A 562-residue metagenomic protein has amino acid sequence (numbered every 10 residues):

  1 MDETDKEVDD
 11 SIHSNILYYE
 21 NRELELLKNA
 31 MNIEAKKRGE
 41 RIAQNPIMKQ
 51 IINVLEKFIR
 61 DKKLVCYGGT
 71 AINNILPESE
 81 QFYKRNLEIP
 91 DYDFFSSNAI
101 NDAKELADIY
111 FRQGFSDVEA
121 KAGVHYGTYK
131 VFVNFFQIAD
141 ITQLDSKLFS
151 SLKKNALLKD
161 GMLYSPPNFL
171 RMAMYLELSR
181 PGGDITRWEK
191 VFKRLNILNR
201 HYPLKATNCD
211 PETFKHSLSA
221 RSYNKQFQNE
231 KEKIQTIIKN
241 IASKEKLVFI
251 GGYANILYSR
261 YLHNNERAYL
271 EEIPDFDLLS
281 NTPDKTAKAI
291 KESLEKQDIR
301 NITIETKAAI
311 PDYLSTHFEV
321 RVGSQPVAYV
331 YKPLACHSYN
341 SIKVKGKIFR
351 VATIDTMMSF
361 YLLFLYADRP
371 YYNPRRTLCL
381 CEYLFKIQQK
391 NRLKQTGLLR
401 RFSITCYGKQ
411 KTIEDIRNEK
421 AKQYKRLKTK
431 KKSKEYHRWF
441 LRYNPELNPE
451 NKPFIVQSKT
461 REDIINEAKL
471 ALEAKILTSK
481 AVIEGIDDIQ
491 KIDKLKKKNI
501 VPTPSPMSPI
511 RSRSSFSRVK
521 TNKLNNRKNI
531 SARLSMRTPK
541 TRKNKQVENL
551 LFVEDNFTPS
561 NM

Functional and structural regions predicted by a protein language model:
M1, K63-A71, I75-L76, R85-E88 (+11 more regions): Compositionally biased low-complexity segments enriched in polar/charged residues
M1-Q50, L158-E232, L470, A474-R511 (+1 more regions): N-terminal regions immediately upstream of nucleotidyltransferase
V8-N15, F135, S324, G346: Residue-level detection of beta-strand-connecting loop/turn positions
M48-I100, K233-D284: Active-site nucleotide-donor binding segment shared across nucleotidyl transfer reactions
V54-I59, L106-G114, I237-A242, I290-D298: Hydrophobic, Leu/Ile/Phe/Ala-enriched alpha-helical segments that form helix-helix packing faces
I59, I138-S222, P326-T478, G485-D488: Active-site and adjacent loop segments of nucleotide-processing enzymes that use two-metal-ion phosphate chemistry
I100-L106, D284-A289: Short, conserved charged micro-motifs
I109-S150, S293-S338: Conserved catalytic core of two-metal-ion nucleotidyltransferases
